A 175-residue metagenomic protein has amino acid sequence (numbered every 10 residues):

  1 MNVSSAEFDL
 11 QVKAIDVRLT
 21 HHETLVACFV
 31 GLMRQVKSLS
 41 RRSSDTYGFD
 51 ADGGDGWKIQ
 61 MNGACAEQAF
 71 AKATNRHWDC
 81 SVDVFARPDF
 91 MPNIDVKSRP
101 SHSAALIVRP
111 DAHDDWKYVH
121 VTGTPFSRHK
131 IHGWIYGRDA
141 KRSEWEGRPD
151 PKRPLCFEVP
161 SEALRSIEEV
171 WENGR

Functional and structural regions predicted by a protein language model:
M1-F90, K97-R175: Nucleic-acid endonuclease domains
